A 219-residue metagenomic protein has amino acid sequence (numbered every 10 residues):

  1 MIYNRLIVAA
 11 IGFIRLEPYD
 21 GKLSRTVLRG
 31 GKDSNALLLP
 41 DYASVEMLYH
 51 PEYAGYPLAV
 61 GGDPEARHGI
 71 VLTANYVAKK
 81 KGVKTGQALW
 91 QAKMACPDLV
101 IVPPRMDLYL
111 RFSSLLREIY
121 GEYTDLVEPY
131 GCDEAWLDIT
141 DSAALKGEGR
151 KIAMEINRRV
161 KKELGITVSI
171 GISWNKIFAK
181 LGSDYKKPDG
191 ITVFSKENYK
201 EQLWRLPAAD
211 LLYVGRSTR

Functional and structural regions predicted by a protein language model:
M1-G12: N-terminal, intrinsically disordered charge-dense segments
L6, L38-A43: Short, compositionally biased segments
L6, R15, D20-R25: Ser/Thr/Pro/Gly-rich low-complexity, intrinsically disordered segments
G12-F13, R29-G30, L39: Compositionally biased non-globular segments, especially hydrophobic aliphatic-rich helices of signal peptides
L16, A36-L38, G55: Selective for proline/serine-rich intrinsically disordered segments in cytosolic/nuclear regulatory regions
R25-T26, L37: Short glycine-rich, low-complexity segments
D41-R219: Gly/Gly-Pro- and Ser/Thr-rich, intrinsically disordered tail segments characteristic of DNA damage-repair and tolerance
